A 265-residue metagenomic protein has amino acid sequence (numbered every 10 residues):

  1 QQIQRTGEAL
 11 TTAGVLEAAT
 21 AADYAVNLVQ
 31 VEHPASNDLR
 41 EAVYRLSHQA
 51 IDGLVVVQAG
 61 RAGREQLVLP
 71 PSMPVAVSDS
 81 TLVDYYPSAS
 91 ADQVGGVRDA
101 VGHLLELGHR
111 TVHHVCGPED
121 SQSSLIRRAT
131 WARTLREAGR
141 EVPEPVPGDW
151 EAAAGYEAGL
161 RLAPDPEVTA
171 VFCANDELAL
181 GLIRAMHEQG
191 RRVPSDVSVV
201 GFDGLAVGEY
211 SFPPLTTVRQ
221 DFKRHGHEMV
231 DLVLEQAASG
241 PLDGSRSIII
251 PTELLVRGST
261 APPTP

Functional and structural regions predicted by a protein language model:
Q1-G102: Alpha-helical recognition/docking segments in bacterial nutrient-uptake and carbohydrate-utilization systems
Q1-L10, L28-N37, G60, A89-D99 (+5 more regions): Hinge/beta->alpha junction and helix N-cap segments in small-molecule ligand-binding domains
A19, T134-L135, M186, A237: Conserved hydrophobic residues forming the short capping helix/wall of the S-adenosyl-L-methionine
A22, P71-M73, A138, Q189 (+1 more regions): Helix C-cap/helix->beta junction micro-motif
D52, R110-V112, V168-T169: Short acidic/polar active-site loop segments enriched in Thr and Asp
V101-V112: Glycine-rich phosphate/diphosphate-binding loops that line cofactor/substrate pockets in enzymes
V142, P164-P265: Flexible loop/turn connectors
